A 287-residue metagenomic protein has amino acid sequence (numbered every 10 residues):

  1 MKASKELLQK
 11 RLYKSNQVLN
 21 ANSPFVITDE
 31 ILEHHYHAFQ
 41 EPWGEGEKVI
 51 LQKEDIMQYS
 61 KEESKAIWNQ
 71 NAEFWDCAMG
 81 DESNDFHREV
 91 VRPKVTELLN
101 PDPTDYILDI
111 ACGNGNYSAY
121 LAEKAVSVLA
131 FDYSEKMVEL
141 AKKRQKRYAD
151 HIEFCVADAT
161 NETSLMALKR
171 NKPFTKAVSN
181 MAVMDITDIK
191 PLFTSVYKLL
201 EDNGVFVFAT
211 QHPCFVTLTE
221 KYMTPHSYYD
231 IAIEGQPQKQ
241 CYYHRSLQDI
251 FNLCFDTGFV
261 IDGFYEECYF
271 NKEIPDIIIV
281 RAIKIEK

Functional and structural regions predicted by a protein language model:
I50-D102, N116, Y120, L140 (+1 more regions): Conserved class I S-adenosyl-L-methionine
Y106-T163: Class I SAM-dependent methyltransferase SAM/SAH-binding core
L165-A177: A short acidic, Gly/Pro-enriched loop at the edge of an enzyme's catalytic core that lines a small-molecule cofactor
T175-I189: A short SAM/SAH-binding and catalytic strip from SAM-dependent methyltransferases
K190-V205: A short glycine-rich, Lys/Arg-flanked "PGG" loop and its adjoining helix->strand segment in the class I
V207-I233: Conserved class I S-adenosyl-L-methionine
C241-F264: Short alpha-helix
T257-F259, E267, K272-K287: Core SAM-dependent methyltransferase catalytic element
